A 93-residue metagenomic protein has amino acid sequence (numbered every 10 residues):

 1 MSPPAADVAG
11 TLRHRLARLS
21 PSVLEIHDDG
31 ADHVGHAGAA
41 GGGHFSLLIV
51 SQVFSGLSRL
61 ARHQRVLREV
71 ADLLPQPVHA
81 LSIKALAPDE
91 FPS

Functional and structural regions predicted by a protein language model:
S2-G38: N-terminal first-folded block
S20-S22, G41-S46, P77-L81: A generic structural signal for short beta-strands and their flanking turns/coil linkers
H27-D29, L48-V50, S82-L86: Solvent-exposed beta-strand sheet faces enriched in polar/charged residues
H33-H36, H44, H63, H79: Histidine-centered active-site/metal-ligand motif
V34-A40, D89-S93: Acidic pyrophosphate-coordinating catalytic loop
A40-G41, F45, I49-R59: A short interface-forming secondary-structure element
H63-S93: C-terminal structural segments of small proteins and small subunits
